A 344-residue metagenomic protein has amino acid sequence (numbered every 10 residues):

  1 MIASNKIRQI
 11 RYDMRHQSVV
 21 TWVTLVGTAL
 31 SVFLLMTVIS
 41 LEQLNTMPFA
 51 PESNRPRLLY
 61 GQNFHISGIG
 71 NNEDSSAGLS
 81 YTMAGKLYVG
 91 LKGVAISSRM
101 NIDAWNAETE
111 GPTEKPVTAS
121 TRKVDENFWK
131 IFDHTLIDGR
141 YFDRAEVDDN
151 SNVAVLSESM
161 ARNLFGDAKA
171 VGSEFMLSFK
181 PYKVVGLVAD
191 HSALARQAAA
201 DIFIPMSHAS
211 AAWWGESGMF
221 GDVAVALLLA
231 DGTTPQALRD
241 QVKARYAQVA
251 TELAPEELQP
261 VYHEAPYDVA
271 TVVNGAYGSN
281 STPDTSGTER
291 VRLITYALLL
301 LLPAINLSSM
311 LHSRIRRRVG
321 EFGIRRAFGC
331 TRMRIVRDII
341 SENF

Functional and structural regions predicted by a protein language model:
S4-V19, I305-N343: Intracellular coupling helices
H16-N45: Short, strongly hydrophobic transmembrane alpha-helices
V23-L34, L293-S309, E342-N343: Alpha-helical transmembrane segments of integral membrane proteins
T24-G27, F179, T295, R314 (+2 more regions): Residue-level recognition of transmembrane alpha-helices in multi-pass small-molecule transporters/permeases
V38-T109, K115, R122-D125, G221: Membrane-proximal extracellular/periplasmic loop immediately following the first transmembrane helix
M100-I102, E110-Y141, V147-D148: The feature marks short, hydrophobic/small-residue-biased sequence motifs that occur predominantly
N127-Y141, N152-T282: Mid-to-C-terminal secondary-structure elements that act as membrane-proximal/extracytoplasmic interface segments
T282-L298: N-terminal membrane-entry
